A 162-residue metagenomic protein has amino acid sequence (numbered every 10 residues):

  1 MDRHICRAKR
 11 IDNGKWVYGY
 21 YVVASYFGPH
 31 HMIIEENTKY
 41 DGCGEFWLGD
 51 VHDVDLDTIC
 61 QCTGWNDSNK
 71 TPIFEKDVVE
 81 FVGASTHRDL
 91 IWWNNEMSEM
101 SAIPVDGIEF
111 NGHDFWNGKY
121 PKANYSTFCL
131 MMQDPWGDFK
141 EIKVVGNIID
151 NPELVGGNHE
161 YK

Functional and structural regions predicted by a protein language model:
M1-K162: Secondary-structure transition motif
